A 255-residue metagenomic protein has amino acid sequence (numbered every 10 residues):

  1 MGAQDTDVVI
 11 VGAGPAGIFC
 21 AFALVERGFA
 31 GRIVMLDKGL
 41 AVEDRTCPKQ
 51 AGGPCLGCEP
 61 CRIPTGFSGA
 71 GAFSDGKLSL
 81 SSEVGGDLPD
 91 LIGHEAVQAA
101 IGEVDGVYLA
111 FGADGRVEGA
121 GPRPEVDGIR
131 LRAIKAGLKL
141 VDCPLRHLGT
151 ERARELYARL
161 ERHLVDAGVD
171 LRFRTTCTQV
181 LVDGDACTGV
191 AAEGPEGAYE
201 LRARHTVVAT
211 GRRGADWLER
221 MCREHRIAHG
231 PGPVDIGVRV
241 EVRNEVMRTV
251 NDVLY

Functional and structural regions predicted by a protein language model:
G2-G85, V126-Y255: Residues forming the flavin
C58, G66-G119: Dinucleotide-binding Rossmann-like beta1-alpha1 core, especially the glycine-rich loop that anchors the ADP
A96-V97, G119-L131: Conserved phosphate-binding loops in N-terminal lobes of ATP-dependent enzymes of the actin/Hsp70/sugar-kinase
G115-A120, D170, R174: Flexible, glycine/charged-enriched surface loops at secondary-structure junctions
